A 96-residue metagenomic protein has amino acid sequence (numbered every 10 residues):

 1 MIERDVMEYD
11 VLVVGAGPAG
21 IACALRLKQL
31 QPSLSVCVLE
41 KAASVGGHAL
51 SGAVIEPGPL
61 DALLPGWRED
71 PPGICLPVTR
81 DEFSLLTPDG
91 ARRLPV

Functional and structural regions predicted by a protein language model:
M1-E8: A short, basic/flexible loop-to-alpha-helix module at the beginning of a structural domain
E8-C37: N-terminal Rossmann-like FAD-binding beta1-loop-alpha1 element of flavoenzymes
L30, K41-G90: N-terminal FAD cofactor-binding segment of flavoenzymes
R92-V96: Helix-loop-beta segment of a Rossmann-like dinucleotide-binding subdomain
